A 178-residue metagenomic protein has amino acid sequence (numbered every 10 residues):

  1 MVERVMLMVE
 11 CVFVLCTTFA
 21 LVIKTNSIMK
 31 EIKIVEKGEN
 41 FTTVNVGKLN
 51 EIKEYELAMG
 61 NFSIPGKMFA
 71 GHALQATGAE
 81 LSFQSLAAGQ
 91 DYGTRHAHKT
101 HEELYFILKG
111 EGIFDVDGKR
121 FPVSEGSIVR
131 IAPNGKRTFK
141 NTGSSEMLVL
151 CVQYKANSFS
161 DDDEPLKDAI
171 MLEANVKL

Functional and structural regions predicted by a protein language model:
M1, M6-M8: Methionine residue identity
I23-G78, E164-L178: A short, N-terminal "cap"/entry segment at the start of jelly-roll beta-barrel domains of the cupin/DSBH fold
I64-M68, S82-H98: Conserved short histidine dyad/triad with adjacent acidic residue
T94, F114-D115, I131, R137-G143: Short beta-strand His + acidic residue motifs that chelate non-heme Fe in jelly-roll/DSBH and cupin folds
E102, I107-G112: Glycine- and acidic-residue-biased ligand/ion/polar-headgroup-sensing regions
K119-P133: Short acidic-glycine-tyrosine-enriched beta hairpin
T138-L178: Double-stranded beta-helix
